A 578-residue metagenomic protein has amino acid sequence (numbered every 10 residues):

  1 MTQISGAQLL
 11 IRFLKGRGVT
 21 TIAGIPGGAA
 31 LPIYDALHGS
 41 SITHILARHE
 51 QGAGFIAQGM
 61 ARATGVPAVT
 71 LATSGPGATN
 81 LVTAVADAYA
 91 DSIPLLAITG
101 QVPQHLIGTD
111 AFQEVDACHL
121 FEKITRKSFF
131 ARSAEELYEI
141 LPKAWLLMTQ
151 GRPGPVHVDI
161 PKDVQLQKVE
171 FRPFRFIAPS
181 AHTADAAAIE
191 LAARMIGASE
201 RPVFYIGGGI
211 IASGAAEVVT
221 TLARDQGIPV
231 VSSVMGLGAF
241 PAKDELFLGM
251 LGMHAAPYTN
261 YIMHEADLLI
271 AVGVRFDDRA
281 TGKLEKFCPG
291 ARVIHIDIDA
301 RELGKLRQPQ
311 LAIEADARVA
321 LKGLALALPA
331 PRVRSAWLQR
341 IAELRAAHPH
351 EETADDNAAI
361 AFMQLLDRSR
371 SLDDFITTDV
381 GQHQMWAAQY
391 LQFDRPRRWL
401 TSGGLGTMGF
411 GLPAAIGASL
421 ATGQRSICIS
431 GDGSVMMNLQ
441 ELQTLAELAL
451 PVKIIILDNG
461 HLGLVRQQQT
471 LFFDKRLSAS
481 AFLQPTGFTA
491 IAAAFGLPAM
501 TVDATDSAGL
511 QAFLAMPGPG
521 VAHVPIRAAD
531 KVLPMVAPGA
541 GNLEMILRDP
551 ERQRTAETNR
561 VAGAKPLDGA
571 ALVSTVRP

Functional and structural regions predicted by a protein language model:
M1-A330, L365, S369-L372, P451-I454 (+3 more regions): N-terminal alpha/beta PP-like core and its mobile active-site loop of ThDP/TPP-dependent enzymes
M1-T2, E135, F171, A193 (+4 more regions): Phosphate/pyrophosphate-binding active-site segments
L10, I25, I33-Y34, R340-A421: Active-site diphosphate/adenylate-binding microenvironment
I25-G27, I45-F55, T70-G77, R132-S133 (+7 more regions): Active-site nucleophile and cofactor-binding loops and adjacent substrate-binding regions of central metabolic enzymes
H49, T109-D110, P179-A193, L251-A255 (+5 more regions): A general structural motif
D277-R279, M385, A529-K531: Short glycine-rich, flexible loops that bind phosphorylated cofactors or substrates
A414-K453, L457: Catalytic phosphate/nucleotide-handling subdomain of diverse soluble enzymes
E447-P538: Thiamine diphosphate
